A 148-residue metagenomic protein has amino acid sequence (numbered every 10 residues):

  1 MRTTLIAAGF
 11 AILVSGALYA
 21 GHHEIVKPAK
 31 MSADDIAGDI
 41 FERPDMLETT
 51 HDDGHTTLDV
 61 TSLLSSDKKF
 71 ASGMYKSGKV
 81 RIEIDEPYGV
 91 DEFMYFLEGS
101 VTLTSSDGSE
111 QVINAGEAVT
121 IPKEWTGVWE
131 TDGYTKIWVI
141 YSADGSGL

Functional and structural regions predicted by a protein language model:
M1-L5, G9: Positively charged n-region of N-terminal signal peptides that target proteins for export
A17-K69: A short, N-terminal "cap"/entry segment at the start of jelly-roll beta-barrel domains of the cupin/DSBH fold
A71-Y88, I113, P122-K123, I140: Conserved short histidine dyad/triad with adjacent acidic residue
Y88-L103: Short, conserved beta-strand element in jelly-roll/cupin
K123-S146: Ligand-binding loop in jelly-roll beta-barrel domains
